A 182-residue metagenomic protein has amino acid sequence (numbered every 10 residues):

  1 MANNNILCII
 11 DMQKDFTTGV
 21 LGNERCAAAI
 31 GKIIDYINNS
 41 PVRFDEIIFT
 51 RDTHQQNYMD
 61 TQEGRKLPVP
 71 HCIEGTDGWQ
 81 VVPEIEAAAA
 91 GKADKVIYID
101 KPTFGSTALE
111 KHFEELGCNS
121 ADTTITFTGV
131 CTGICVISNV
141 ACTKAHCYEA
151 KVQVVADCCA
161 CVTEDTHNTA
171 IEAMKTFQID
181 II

Functional and structural regions predicted by a protein language model:
M1-Y98, N119, Q153, V162 (+2 more regions): Active-site acidic carboxylates
I33-N39, I137-C147: Histidine-anchored nucleotide/phosphate-binding helix
I47-F49, T123-T128: Short glycine-rich phosphate-binding loop at a beta-alpha junction
T50-T53, P102, V130, D157-C158: Active-site-proximal beta-strand/loop segments in catalytic clefts of secreted hydrolases
M59-T61, L109-H112, I137-N139, D165-T166: Short, well-ordered secondary-structure micro-motifs
Y98-D100, D180-I182: Short acidic-hydrophobic, aromatic-tinged amphipathic segments that line or gate anion-handling sites
D100-K101, G105-N119: Alpha-helical scaffold elements lining the catalytic groove of polysaccharide deacetylases
T126-G133, E149-E164: A short glycine-rich beta-strand->turn/loop micro-motif centered on a GG-aromatic cluster
